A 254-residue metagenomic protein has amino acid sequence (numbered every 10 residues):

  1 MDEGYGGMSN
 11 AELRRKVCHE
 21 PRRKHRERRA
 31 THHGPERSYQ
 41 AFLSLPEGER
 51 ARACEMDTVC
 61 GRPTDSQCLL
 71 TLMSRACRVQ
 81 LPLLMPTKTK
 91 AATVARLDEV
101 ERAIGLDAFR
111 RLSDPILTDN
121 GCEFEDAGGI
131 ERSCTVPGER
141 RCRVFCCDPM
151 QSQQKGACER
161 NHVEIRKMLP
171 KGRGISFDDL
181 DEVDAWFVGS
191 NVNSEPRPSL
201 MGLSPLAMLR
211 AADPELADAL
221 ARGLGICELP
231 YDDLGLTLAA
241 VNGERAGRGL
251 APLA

Functional and structural regions predicted by a protein language model:
M1-D178, V183-R197, A207-A254: Secondary-structure boundary/capping micro-motif
